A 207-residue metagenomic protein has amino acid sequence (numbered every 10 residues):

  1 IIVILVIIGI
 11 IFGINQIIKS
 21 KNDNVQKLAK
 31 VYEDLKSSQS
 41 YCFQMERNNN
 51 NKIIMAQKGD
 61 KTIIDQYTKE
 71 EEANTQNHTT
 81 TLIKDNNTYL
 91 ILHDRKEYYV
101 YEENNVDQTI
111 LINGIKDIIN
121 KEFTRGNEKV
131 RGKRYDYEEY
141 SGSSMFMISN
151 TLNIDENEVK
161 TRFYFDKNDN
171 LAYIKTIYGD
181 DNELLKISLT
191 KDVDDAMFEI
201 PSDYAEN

Functional and structural regions predicted by a protein language model:
I1-K61, K191-N207: N-terminal leader/targeting segments and the immediate start of mature chains
V6, K36, I83, I91-H93 (+4 more regions): Compositionally biased amphipathic helical and low-complexity segments enriched in hydrophobic
I10, I14, Q66-T68, G114-D117 (+1 more regions): Glycine-rich loops and low-complexity Gly/Arg-rich segments that provide flexible linkers or classic glycine-based
K19-K27, D34, I83-D155, A196-I200: Flexible, processing/modification-adjacent segments and terminal tails in exported/periplasmic/extracellular proteins
Y32-K36, K52-K58, T80-L82, K121-K129 (+1 more regions): Short, exposed beta-strand/loop patches in secreted or surface proteins that constitute
S37, N48-N49, N74-T75, E122 (+1 more regions): Residues that act as N-cap/strand-start positions at coil-to-secondary-structure junctions
N51-G114, N170-L184: An acidic-aromatic
Y67-T79, R131-A205: Gly/Pro-enriched, hydrophobic low-complexity segments that function as extracytoplasmic propeptides/linkers
